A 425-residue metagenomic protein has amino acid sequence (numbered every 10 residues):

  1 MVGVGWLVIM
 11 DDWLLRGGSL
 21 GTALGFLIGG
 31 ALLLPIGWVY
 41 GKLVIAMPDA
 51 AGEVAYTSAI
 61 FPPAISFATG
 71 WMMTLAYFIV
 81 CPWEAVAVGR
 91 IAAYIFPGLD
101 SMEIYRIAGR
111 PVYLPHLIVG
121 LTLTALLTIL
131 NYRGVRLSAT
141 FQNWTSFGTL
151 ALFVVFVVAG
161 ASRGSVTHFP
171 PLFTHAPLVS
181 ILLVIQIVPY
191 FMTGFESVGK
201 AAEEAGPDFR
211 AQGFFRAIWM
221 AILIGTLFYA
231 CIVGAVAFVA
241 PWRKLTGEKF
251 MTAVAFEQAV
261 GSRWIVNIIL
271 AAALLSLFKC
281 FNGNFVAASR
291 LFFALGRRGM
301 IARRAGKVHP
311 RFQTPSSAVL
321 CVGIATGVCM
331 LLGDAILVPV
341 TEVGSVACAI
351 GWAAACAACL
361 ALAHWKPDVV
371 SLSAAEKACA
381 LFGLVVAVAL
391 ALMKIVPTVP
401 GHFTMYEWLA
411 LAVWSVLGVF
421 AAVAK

Functional and structural regions predicted by a protein language model:
D12, L24, L34-T124, I129 (+2 more regions): Hydrophobic transmembrane alpha-helices that form the core helical bundles of multi-pass secondary transporters
D12-G17, A87, F96, D100-V112 (+5 more regions): Transmembrane helix-loop boundary segments of multi-pass membrane transporters
T22-A23, L99-P115, N143-L270: Helix-loop-helix junctions that connect adjacent transmembrane segments in multi-pass membrane transporters
F26-I28, F96-R133, T149-F156, A318-A325 (+2 more regions): Transmembrane alpha-helical segments of multi-pass small-molecule transport proteins
A55-T57, P62, Y94-L99, A217-N282 (+1 more regions): TM-loop-TM module centered on a large, flexible mid-protein loop between adjacent transmembrane helices in multi-pass
S58, A85-P115, L152, A202-Q212 (+5 more regions): Helix-loop-helix connectors at the membrane interface of multi-pass transporters/channels
P115, F141, R304-S316, W352-L409: C-terminal membrane-solvent junction of multi-pass transporters and transport-like membrane proteins
P115-R163, H175-L178, I218-I222, T341-A354 (+2 more regions): Membrane-interface loop-to-helix entry segments
